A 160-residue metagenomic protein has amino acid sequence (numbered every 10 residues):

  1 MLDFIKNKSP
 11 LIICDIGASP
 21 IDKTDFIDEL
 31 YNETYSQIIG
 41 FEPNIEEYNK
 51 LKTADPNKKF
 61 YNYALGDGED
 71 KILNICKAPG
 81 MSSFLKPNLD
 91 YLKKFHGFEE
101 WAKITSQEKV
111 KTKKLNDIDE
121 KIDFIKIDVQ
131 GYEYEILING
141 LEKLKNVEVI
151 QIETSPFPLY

Functional and structural regions predicted by a protein language model:
M1-Y160: Phosphate/nucleotide-binding beta-alpha loop and adjacent structural elements of enzyme active sites
